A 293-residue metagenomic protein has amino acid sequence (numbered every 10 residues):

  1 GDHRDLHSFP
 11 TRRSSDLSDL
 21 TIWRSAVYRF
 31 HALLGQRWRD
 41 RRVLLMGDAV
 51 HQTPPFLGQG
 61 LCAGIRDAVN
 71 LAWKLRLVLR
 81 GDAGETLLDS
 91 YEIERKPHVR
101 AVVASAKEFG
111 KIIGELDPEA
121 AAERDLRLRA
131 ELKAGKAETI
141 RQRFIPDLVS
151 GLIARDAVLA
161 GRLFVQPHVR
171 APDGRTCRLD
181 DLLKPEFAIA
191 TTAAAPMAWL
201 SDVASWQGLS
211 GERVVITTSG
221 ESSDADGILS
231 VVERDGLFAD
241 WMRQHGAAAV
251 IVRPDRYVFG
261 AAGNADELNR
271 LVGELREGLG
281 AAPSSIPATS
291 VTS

Functional and structural regions predicted by a protein language model:
G1-H3, H7-S14: Short, small-residue-biased leader/transition segments that mark boundaries at the very start of proteins
D5, R41, G246-A248: Short loop/turn microsegments at loop-to-beta-strand junctions
F9, L17, D82-T86: Alpha-helix N-cap and coil->helix boundary residues
R12-A63, H98, V102-S105: FAD/FMN-dependent oxidoreductases across multiple families
L61-C62, R66-K74: Functional cores that coordinate and move charged inorganic groups
L77-S293: Helical substrate-recognition/capping region of FAD-dependent monooxygenase/halogenase enzymes
